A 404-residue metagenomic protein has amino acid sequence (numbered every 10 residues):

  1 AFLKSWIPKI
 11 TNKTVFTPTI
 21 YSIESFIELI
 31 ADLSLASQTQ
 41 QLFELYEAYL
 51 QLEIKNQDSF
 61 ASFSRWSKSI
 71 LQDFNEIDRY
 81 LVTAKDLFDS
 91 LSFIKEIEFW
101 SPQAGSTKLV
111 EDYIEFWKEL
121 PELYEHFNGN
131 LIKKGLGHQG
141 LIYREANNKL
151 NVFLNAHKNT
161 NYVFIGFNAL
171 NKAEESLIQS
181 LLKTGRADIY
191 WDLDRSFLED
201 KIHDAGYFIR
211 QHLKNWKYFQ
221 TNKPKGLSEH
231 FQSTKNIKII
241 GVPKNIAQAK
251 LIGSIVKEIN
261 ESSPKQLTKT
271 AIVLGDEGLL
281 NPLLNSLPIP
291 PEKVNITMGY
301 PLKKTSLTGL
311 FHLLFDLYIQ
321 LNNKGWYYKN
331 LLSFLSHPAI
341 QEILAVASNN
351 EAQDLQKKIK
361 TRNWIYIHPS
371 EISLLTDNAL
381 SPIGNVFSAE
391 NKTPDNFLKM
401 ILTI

Functional and structural regions predicted by a protein language model:
A1-I404: Polyanion-engaging groove/track-forming segments
